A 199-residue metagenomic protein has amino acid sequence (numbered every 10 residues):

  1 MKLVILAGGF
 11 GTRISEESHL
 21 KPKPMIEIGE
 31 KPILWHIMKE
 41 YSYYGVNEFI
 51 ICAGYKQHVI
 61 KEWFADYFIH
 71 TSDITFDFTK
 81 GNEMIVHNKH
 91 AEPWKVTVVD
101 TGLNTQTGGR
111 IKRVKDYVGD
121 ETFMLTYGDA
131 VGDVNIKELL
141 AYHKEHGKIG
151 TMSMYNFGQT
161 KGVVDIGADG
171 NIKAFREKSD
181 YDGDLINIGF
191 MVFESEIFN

Functional and structural regions predicted by a protein language model:
M1-Y67, V98: N-terminal glycine-rich phosphate-binding loop and ensuing alpha1 helix
H36, V59, R113, E138-L139: Alpha-helical elements of Rossmann-like donor-binding domains used by nucleotide-donor carbohydrate transfer enzymes
F64, V131-N199: Conserved core of the sugar-phosphate nucleotidyltransferase
F64-W94: Short mixed-charge
T79, V99-T101, S153: Conserved beta-strand termini and adjacent loop/short-helix elements that scaffold enzyme active sites in alpha/beta
T101-G102, Y127-A130: Short acidic donor-binding/metal-coordinating loop in glycosyltransferase active sites
T105-R113: Glycine-rich, basic loop-to-helix element that forms the pyrophosphate-binding segment of sugar-nucleotide handling
F123-M124: Short aromatic/hydrophobic "clamp" motif used to bind/position activated sugar donors
